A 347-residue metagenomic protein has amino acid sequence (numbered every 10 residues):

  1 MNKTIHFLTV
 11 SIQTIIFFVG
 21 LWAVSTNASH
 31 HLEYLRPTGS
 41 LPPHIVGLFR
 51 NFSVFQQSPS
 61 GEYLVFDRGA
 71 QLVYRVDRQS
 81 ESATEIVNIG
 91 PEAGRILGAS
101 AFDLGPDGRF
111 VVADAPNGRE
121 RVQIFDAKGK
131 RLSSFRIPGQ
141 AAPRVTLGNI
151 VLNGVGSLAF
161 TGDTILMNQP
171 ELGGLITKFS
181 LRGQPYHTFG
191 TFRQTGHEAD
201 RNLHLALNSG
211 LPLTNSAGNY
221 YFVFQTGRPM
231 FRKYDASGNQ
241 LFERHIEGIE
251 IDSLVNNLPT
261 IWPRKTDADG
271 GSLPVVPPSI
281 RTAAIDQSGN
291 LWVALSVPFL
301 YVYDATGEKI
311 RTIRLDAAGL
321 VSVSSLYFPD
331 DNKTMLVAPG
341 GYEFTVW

Functional and structural regions predicted by a protein language model:
M1-F7: Positively charged n-region of N-terminal signal peptides that target proteins for export
T9-W22: Bacterial N-terminal signal peptides
V24-W347: Eukaryotic scaffold repeat domains enriched in small/polar residues
